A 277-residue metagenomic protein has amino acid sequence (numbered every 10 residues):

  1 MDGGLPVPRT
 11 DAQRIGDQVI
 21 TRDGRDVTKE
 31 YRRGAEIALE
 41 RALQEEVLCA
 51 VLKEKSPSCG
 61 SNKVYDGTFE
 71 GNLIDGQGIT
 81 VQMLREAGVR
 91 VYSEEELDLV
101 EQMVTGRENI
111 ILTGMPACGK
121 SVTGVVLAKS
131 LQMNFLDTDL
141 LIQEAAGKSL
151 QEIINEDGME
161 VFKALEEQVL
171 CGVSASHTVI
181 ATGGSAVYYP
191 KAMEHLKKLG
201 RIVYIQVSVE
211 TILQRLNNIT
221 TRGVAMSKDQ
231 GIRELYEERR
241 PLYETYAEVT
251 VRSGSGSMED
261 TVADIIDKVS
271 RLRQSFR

Functional and structural regions predicted by a protein language model:
M1-R22: Short, surface-exposed acidic-centric catalytic microdomains
I15-I20, G24-I37, N72-G106: Divalent-metal-activated hydrolytic enzyme cores
C59-V81, K191-M193: Short Gly/Thr/Asp-enriched flexible loops that form oxyanion-binding sites at enzyme active sites
V104-G106, I110, V126, S130 (+1 more regions): NTP-dependent small-molecule kinase module
M115: P-loop (Walker A) phosphate-binding loop of NTP-binding proteins
S121: Walker A/P-loop
L140-A186, P190-K197: ATP-dependent small-molecule kinase phosphotransfer cores that center on conserved nucleotide phosphate-binding segments
K198-P241: A glycine- and Lys/Arg-enriched "phosphate-lid" helix/loop adjacent to the NTP-binding pocket of small-molecule kinases
